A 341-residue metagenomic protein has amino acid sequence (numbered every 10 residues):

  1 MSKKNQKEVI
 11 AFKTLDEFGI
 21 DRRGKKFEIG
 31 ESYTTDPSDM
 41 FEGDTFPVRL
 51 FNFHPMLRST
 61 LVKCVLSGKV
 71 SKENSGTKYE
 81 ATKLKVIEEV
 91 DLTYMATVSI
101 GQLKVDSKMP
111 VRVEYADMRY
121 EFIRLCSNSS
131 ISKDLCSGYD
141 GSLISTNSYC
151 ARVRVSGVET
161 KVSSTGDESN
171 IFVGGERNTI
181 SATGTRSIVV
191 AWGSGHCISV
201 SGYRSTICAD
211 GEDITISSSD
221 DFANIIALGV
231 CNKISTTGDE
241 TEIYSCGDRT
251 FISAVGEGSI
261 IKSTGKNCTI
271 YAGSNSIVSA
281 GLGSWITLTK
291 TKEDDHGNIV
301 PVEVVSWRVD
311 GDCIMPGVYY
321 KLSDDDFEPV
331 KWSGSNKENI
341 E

Functional and structural regions predicted by a protein language model:
M1-E341: Short, glycine-biased loop/turn motifs at secondary-structure junctions and in low-complexity Ser/Thr/Pro-rich termini
